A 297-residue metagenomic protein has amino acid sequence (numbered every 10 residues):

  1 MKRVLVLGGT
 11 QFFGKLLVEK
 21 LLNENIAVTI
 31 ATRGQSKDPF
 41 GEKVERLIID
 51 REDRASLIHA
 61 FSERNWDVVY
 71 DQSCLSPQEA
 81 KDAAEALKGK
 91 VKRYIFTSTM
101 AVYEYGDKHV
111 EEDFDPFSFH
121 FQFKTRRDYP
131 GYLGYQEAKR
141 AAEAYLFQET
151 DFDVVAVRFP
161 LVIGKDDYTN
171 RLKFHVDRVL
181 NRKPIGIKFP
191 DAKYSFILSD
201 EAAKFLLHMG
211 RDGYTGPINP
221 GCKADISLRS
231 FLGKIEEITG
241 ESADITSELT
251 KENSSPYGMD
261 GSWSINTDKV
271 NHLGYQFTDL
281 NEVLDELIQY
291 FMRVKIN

Functional and structural regions predicted by a protein language model:
V4-E24: N-terminal Rossmann NAD(P)H-binding glycine-rich loop of SDR-like oxidoreductase domains
D82-A138: Conserved Rossmann-fold NAD(P)-dependent oxidoreductase catalytic core, especially the SDR/UDP-sugar
R140-K165: Conserved beta-loop-beta element that borders a ligand/cofactor-binding pocket
D166, K193-E201, I218-I238, T278 (+1 more regions): Substrate-binding strand-loop-helix patch in Rossmann-like NAD(P)-dependent oxidoreductase/epimerase domains
V176-G186, A192-D225: Alpha-helical substrate-binding/gating segment
S199, G233, N253-Q276, E282: Conserved C-terminal active-site "lid" loop/helix of NAD(P)H-dependent oxidoreductases that clamps the redox cofactor
F205, M209-G258, I296: Mid/C-terminal beta-alpha module of Rossmann-like enzyme folds, strongest in SDR-family dehydrogenases/epimerases
L280-N297: Amphipathic terminal alpha-helices
